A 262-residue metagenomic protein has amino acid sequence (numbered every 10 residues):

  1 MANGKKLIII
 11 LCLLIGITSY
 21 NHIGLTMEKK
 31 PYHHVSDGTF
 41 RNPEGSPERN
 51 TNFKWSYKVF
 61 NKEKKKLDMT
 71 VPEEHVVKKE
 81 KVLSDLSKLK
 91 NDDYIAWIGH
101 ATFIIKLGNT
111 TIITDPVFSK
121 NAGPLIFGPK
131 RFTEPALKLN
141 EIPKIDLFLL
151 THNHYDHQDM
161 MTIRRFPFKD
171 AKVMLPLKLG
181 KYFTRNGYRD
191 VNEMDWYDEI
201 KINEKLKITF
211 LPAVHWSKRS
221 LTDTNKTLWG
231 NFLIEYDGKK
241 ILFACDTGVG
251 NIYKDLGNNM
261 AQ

Functional and structural regions predicted by a protein language model:
G4-C12, G16-E141, I234-C245: Metallo-beta-lactamase
H22-I23, M27-P43, K138, L147 (+3 more regions): Cap/insert and terminal regions of metallo-dependent hydrolase folds
I105, D115, H152, D159 (+3 more regions): Divalent metal-coordination and catalytic microenvironments
F127-L175, D190, N259-Q262: Active-site metal-binding motif and surrounding structural segment of the metallo-beta-lactamase
H154-Q158, G180-Y182, D198-K201, W216-K218 (+1 more regions): Active-site environment of divalent metal-dependent phosphoester hydrolases
M161, W216-Q262: Active-site-proximal loop/helix segments of hydrolase catalytic cores
F183-D195: Helix-loop-beta element that forms the nucleotide-linked donor phosphate-binding surface in glycosyltransferases
N192, E199-L221, N225: Flexible, acidic/histidine-containing loops and adjacent segments that form or flank the divalent-metal
